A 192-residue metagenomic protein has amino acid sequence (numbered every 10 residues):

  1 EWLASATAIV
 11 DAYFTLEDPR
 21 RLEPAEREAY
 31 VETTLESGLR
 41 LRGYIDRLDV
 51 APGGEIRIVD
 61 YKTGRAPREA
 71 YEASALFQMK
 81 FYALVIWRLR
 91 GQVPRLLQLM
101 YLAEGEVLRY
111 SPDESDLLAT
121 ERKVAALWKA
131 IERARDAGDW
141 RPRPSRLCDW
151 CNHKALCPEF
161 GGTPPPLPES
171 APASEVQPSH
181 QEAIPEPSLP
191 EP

Functional and structural regions predicted by a protein language model:
E1-A29, T34-L35: A non-catalytic, helix-rich entry segment at domain boundaries
W2, Y71-S74, W140: Residue-level marker of regulatory loop/turn positions in helix-turn-helix DNA-binding domains and in histidine
L3-T7, A25, L76-K80, S145-D149 (+1 more regions): Non-catalytic, well-ordered alpha-helical scaffold segments
A29-V124: Mg2+/Mn2+-dependent nuclease catalytic core
G53, V85-P192: Metal-dependent nuclease catalytic regions and adjoining charged, substrate-binding loops involved in nucleic-acid end
